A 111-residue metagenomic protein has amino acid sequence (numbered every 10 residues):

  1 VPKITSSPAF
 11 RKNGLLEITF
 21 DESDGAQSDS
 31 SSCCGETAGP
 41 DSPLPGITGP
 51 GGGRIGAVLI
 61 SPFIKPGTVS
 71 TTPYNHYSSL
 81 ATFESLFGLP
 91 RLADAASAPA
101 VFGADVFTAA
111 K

Functional and structural regions predicted by a protein language model:
V1-K111: N-terminal pro-sequences and low-complexity stem/linker regions of secreted or lumenal proteins
